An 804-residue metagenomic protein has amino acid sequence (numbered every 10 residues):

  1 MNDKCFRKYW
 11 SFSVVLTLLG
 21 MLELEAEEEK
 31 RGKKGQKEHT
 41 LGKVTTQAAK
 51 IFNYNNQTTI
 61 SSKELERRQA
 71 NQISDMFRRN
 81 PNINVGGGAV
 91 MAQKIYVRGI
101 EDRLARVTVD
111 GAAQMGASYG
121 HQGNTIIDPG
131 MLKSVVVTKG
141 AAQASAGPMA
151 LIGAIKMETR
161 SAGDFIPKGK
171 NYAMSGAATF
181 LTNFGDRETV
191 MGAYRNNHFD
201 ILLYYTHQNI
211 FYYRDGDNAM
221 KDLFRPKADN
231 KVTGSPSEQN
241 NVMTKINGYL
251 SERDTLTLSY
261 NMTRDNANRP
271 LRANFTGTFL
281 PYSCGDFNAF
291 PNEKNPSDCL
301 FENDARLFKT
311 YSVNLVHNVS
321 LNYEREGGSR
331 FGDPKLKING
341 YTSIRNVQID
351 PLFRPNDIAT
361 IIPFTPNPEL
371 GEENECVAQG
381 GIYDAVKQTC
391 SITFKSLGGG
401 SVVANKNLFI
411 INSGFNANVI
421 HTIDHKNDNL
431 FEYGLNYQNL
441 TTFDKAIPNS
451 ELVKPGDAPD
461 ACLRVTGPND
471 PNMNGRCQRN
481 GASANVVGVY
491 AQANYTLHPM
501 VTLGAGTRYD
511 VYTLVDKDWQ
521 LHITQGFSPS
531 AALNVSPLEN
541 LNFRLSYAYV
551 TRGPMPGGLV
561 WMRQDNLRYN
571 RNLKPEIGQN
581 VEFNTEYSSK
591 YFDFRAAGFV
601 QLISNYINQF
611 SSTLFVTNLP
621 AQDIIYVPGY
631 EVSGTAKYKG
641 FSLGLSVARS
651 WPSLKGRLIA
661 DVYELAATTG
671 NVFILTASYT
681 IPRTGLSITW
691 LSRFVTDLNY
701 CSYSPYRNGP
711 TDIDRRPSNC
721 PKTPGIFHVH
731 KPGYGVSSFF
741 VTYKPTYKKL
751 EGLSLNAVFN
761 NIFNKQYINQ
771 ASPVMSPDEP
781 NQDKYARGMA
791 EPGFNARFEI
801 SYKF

Functional and structural regions predicted by a protein language model:
W10-V15, Y204, S235-N240, N247-E252 (+8 more regions): Conserved C-terminal beta-signal and adjacent last beta-strands/turns of outer-membrane beta-barrel proteins
F52-Q72, V85-M131, K139-K170, E188 (+1 more regions): Flexible, glycine/serine/threonine-rich loop segments and coil->beta-strand junctions that form periplasmic-facing
A113, N266-N268, A273-N274, T513-V515 (+7 more regions): Surface-exposed extracellular loop regions of Gram-negative outer-membrane beta-barrel proteins, predominantly
G116, M131-K133, K139, A144-D217 (+1 more regions): Outer-membrane beta-barrel translocator/receptor signature
M174, M191-Y311: Periplasmic-side early beta-strands and strand-to-turn transitions of outer-membrane beta-barrels
L203, F211, E324, K335-F353 (+7 more regions): Membrane-embedded beta-barrel scaffold of Gram-negative outer-membrane proteins
Y249-T263, T310-W519, S536, R595 (+2 more regions): Face-selective signature of the C-terminal outer-membrane beta-barrel domain
T496-L503, F594, G598-I603, P620-R707 (+1 more regions): Gram-negative outer-membrane beta-barrel transporters
